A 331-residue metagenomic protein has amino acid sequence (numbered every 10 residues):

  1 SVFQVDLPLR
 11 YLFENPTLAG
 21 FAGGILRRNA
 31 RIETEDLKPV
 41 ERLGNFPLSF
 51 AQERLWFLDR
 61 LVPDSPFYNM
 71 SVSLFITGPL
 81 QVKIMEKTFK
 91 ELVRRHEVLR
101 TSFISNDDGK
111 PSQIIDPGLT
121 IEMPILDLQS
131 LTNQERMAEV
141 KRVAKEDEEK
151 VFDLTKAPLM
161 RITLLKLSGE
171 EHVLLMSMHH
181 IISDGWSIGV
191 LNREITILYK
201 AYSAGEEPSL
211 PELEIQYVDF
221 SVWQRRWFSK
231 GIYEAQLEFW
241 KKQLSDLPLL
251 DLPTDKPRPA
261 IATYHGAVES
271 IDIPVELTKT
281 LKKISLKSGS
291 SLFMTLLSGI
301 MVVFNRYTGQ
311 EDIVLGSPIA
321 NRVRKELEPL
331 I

Functional and structural regions predicted by a protein language model:
S1, D6-A19, V40-L48, T77 (+6 more regions): Glycine-rich loop motifs involved in handling phospho/adenylate chemistry
S1-D36, P111-I114, G118, Q216: Phosphopantetheine-dependent thiolation modules in NRPS/PKS and related acyl-activating systems
V2, L92-R95, I181, L198 (+4 more regions): Short alpha-helical functional segments enriched in proximate histidine and acidic residues
F13, S187, N192, L292-I300: Short amphipathic alpha-helical segments
R31-E41, L252, K256: Coupling/hinge elements of helicase-like and P-loop NTPase modules
E41-G118, E122-P124, L131-W227, A235-Q236 (+1 more regions): Acyl-group handoff/entry surfaces in thioester-processing enzymes
S65-K87, A138-R142, L154-M176, E234-A235 (+1 more regions): Gly/Ser/Thr-rich phosphate-binding loops and adjoining beta-strand/alpha-helix segments that form adenosine-phosphate
R324-I331: Flexible glycine/proline-rich, aromatic-decorated loop/lid segments
